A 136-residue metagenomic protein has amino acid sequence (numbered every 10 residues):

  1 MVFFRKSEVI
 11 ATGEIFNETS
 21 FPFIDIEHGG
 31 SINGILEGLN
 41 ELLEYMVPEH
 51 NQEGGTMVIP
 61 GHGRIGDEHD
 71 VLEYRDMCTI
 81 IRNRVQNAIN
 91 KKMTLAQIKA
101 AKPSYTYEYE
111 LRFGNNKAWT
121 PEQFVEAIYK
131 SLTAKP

Functional and structural regions predicted by a protein language model:
M1-I80: Metallo-beta-lactamase
P48-G55, R64-P136: Accessory terminal helices/loops
